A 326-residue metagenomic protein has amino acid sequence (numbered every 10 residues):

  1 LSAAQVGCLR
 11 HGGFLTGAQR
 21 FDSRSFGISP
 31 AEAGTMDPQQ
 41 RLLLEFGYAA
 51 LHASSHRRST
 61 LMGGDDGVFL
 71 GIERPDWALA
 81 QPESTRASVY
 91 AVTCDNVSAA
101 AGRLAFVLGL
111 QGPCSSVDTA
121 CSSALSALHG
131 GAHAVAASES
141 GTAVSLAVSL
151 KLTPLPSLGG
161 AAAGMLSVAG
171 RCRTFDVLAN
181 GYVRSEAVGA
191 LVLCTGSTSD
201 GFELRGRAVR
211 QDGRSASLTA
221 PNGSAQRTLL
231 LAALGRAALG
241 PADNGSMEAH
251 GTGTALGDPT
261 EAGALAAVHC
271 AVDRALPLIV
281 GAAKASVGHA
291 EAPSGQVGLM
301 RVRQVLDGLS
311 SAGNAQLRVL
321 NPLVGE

Functional and structural regions predicted by a protein language model:
L1-E326: Condensing-enzyme catalytic core of the thiolase-fold
